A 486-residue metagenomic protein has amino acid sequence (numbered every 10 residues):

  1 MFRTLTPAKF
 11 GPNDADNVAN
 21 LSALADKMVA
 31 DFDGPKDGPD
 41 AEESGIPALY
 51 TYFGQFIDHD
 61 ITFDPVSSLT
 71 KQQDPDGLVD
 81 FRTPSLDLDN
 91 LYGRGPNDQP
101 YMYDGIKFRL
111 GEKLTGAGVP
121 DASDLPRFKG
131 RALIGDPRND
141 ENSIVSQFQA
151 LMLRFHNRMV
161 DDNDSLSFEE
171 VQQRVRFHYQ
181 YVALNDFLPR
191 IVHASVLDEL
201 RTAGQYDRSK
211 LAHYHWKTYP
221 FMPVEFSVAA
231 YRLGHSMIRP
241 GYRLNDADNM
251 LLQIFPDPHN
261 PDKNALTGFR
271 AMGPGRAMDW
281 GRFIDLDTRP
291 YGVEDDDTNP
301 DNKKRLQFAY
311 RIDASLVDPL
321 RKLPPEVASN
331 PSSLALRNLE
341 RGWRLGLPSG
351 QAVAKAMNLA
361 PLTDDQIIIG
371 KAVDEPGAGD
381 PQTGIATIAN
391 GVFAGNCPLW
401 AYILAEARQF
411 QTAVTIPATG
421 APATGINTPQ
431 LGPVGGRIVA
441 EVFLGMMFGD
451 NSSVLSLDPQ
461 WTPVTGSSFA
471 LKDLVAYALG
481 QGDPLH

Functional and structural regions predicted by a protein language model:
M1-R138, N142-S143, D161-H486: Terminal regions of secretory-pathway proteins
L153-D162: Active-site nucleophile-adjacent alpha helix/oxyanion-hole segment immediately C-terminal to the catalytic cysteine
